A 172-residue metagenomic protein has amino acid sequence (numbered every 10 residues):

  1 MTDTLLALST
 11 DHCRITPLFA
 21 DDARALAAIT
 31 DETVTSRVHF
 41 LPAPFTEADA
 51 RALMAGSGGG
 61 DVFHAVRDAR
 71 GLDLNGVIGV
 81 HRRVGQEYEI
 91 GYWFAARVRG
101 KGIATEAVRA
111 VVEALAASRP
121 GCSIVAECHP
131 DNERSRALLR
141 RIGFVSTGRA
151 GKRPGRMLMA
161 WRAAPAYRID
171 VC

Functional and structural regions predicted by a protein language model:
M1-S36, F63-C172: Acyl-donor (CoA/ACP) binding surface of acyl/acetyltransferases
V34-M54: Conserved GNAT-fold acetyl-CoA-binding loop/helix
M54-A65: A short helix-loop-beta-strand connector motif used in the catalytic cores of GNAT acetyltransferases and, in some
